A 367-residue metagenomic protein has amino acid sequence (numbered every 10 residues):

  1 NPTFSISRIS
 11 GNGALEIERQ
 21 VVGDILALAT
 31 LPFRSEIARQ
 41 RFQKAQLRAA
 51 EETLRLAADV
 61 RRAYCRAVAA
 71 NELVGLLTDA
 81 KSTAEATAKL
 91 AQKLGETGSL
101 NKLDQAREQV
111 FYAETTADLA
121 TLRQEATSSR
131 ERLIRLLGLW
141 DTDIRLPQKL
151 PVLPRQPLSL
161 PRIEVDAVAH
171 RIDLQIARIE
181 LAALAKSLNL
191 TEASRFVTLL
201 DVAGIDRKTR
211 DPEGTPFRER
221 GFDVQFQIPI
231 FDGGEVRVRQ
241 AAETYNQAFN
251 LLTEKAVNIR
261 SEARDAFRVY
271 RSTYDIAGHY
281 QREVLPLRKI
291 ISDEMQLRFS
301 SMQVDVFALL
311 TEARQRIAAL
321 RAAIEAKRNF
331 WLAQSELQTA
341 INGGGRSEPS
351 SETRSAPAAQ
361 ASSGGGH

Functional and structural regions predicted by a protein language model:
N1-A27, A58, R130, R135 (+10 more regions): A small-residue-enriched
Q40, L47, E51, R55 (+4 more regions): Long, charged alpha-helical "stalk" segments
A49-D166, A266-V269, T273, Q315-R316 (+1 more regions): Periplasmic alpha-helical coiled-coil/stalk elements that build and connect Gram-negative outer-membrane
G95-S99, R298-Q303, A340: A short glycine-centered flexible hinge/capping loop motif at secondary-structure junctions
N101-L103, Q303-E325: Short terminal targeting/anchoring segments
L122, I172, A326: Metallo-beta-lactamase
R271-Q303: C-terminal hydrophobic structural anchor segments that stabilize assembly/packing rather than catalytic chemistry
S301, A322-H367: Acidic, low-complexity, intrinsically disordered peripheral segments
